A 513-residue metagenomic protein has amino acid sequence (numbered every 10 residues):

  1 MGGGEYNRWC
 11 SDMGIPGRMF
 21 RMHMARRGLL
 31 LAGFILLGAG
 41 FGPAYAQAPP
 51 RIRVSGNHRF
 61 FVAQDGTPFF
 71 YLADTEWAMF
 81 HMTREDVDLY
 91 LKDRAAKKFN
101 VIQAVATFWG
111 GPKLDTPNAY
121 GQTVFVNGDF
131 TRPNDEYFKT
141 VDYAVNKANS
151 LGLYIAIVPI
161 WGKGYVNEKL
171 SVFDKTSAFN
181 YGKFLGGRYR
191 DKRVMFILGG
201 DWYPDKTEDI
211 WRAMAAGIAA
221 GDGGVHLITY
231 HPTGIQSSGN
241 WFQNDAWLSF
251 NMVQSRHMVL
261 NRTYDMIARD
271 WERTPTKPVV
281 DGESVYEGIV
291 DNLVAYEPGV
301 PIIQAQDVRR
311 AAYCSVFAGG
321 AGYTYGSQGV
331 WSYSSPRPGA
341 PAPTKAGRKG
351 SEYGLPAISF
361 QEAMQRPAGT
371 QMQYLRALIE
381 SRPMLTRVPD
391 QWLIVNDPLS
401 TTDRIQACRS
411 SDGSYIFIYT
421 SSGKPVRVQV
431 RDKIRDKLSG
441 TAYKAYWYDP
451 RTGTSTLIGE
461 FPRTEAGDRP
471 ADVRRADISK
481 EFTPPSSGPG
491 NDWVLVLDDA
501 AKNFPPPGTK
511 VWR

Functional and structural regions predicted by a protein language model:
M1-A25: N-terminal secretory signal peptides that target proteins for export/translocation
G28-G40: Bacterial N-terminal signal peptides
F41-A46: Sec/Tat signal peptide C-region and signal peptidase I cleavage site
Q47, T67, E287-I289, Q304-G459 (+2 more regions): Aromatic- and carboxylate-lined catalytic core of secreted/periplasmic carbohydrate-active enzymes
P49, R53-R262: Active-site mouth of glycoside hydrolases
D245-P343: Catalytic-core region of carbohydrate-active enzymes that cleave or remodel glycosidic bonds
A471-R475: Residue-level hotspots within well-ordered secondary structure
